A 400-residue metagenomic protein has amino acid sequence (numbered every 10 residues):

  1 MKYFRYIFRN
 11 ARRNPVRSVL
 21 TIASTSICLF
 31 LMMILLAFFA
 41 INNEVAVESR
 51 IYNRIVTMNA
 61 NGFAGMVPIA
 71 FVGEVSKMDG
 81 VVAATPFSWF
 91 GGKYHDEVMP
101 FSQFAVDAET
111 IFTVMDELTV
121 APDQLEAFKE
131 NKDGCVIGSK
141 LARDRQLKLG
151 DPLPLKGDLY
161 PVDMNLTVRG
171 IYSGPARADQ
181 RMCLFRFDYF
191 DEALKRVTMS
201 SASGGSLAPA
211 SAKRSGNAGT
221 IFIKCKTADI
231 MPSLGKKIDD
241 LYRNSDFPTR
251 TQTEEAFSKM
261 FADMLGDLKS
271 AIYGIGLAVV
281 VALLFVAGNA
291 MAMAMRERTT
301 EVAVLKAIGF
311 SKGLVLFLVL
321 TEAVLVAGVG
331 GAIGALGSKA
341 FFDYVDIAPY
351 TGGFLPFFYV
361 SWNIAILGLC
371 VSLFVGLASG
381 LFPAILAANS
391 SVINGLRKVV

Functional and structural regions predicted by a protein language model:
M1-M32, E44, E48, L320 (+1 more regions): N-terminal Sec/SRP start-transfer signal
P15-N42, A262-E301, V324-G331, V375-A378: Hydrophobic alpha-helical transmembrane segments of multi-pass inner-membrane transport and secretion
S26-F104, E109-T110, V120-N131, R143-D144 (+3 more regions): Hydrophobic, regular-secondary-structure patches
F38, N42-V45, F222, T227-L284 (+4 more regions): Peri-transmembrane interface segments
I55-N61, L141-A142, G205-L241, T249-R250: A short beta-strand structural signal in non-transmembrane regions
F87-S88, E97-D107, L118-S203: Hydrophobic secondary-structure segments that place a key small or acidic residue at a functional site
V279, A292-D346, L367, V371 (+3 more regions): Transmembrane alpha-helical interface segments in multi-pass membrane proteins
G337, Y350-F382, N394-V400: Conserved transmembrane alpha-helices of multi-pass membrane proteins, especially helix-helix packing segments enriched
